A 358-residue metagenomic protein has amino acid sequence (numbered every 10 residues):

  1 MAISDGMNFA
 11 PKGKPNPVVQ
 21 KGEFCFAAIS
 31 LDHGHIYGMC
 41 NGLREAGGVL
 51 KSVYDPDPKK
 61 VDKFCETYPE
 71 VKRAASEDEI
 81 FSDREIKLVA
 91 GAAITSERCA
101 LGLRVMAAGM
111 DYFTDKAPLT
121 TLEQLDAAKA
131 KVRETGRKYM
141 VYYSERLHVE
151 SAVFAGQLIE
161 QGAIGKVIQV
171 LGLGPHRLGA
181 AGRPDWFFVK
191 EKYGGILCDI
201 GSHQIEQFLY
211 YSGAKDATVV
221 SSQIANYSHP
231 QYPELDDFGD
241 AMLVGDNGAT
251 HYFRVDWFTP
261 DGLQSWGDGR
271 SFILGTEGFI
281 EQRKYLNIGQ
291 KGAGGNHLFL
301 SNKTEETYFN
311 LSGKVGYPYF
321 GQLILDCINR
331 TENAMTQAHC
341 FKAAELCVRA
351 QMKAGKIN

Functional and structural regions predicted by a protein language model:
A2-G13, P17, G22, E206-I288 (+1 more regions): Contiguous beta-strand/loop segments that form the cofactor/metal-binding neighborhood of enzyme cores
A2-Y68: N-terminal Rossmann-like dinucleotide-binding module
D32, Y68-K131: Beta-loop-alpha module in the N-terminal Rossmann-like domain of NAD(P)-dependent dehydrogenases, especially those
S52, K87-L88, Q169: Short, Asp-centered acidic motifs that coordinate Mg2+ and/or phosphate in catalytic or ligand-binding sites
S96, L119-A181: A contiguous active-site-proximal alpha/beta segment in oxidoreductase catalytic domains
H148-G172, P184, C198-Y227, G239-T250 (+1 more regions): Oxidoreductase and adenylate-handling cofactor-binding alpha/beta cores
K291-N358: C-terminal helical cap and adjacent loop that interface with cofactors, partners, or active-site loops
